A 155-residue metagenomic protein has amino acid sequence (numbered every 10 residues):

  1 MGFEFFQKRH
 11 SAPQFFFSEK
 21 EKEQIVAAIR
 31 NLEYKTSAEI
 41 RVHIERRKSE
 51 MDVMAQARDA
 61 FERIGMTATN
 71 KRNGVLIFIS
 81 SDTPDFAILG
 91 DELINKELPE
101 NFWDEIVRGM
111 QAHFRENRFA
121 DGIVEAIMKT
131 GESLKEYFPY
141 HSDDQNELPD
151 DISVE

Functional and structural regions predicted by a protein language model:
M1-N73, S81-E155: A structural boundary signal for the start of the first folded domain, especially the loop/turn and N-capping region
I77: Short basic (Lys/Arg) and small-residue
